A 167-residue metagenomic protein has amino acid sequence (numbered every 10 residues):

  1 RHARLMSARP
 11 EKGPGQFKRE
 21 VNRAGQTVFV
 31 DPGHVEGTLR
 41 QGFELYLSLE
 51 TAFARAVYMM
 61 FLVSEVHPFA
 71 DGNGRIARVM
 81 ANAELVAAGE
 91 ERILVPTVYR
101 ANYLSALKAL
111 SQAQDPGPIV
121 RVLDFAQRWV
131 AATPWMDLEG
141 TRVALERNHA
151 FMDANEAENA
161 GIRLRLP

Functional and structural regions predicted by a protein language model:
R1-P167: FIC/Doc superfamily catalytic core
